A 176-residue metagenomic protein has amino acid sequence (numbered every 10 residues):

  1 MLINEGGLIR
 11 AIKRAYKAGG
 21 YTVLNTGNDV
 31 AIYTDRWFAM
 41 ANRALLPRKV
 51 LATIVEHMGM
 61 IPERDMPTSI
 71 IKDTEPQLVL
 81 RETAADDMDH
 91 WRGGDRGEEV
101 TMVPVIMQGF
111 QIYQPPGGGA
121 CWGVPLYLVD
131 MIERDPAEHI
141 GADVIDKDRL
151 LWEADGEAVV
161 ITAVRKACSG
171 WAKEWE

Functional and structural regions predicted by a protein language model:
M1-A41: Intrinsically disordered, low-complexity linker/loop segments enriched in Gly/Pro and charged/polar residues
N28, T34-L45, V50-E176: C-terminal functional regions that serve as terminal interaction/effector modules
